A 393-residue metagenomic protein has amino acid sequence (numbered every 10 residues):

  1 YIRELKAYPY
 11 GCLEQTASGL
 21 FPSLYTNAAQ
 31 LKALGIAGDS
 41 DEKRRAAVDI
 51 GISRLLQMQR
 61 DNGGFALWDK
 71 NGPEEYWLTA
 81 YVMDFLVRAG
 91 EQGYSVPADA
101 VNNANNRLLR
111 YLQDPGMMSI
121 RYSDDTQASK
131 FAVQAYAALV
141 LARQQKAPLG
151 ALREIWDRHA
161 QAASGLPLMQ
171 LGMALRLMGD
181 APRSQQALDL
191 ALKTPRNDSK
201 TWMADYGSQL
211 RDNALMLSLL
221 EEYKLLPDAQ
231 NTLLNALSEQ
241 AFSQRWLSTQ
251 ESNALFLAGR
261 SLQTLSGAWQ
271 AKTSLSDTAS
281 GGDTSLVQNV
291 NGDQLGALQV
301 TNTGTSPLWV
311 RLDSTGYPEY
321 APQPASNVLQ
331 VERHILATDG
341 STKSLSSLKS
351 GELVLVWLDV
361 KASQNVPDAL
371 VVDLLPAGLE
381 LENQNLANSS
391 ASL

Functional and structural regions predicted by a protein language model:
Y1-T305: Large, well-folded core regions of big proteins
Q209, L275, L295, T303-T338: Exposed low-complexity, polar/acidic, P/S/T/G-rich flexible segments that act as propeptides, protease-susceptible
S243-R245, K343-S347: Short beta-strand segments of immunoglobulin-like
T303-P307, K361-P367, P376: Short solvent-exposed strand-capping/beta-turn motif centered on an Asx-Ser/Thr pair
D339-L345, W357: Short structured motifs
L348-P367: Short beta-strand elements of extracellular/lumenal beta-sandwich folds
V366-P367, P376-S392: Short aromatic-acidic-glycine turn motif
